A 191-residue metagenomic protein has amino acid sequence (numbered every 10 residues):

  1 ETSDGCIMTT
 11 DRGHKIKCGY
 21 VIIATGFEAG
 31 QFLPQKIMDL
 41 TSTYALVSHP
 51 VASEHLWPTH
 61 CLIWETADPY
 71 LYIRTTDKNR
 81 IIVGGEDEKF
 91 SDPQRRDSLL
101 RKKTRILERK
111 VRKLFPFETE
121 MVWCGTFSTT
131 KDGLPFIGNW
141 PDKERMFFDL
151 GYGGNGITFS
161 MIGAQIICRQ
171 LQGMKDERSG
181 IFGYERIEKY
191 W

Functional and structural regions predicted by a protein language model:
E1-C6: A conserved short coil-to-beta-strand element within the FAD-binding core of flavoproteins
I7-T9, I81-I82, F147-F148: General beta-strand recognition
D11-G13: Glycine-centered tight beta-turn/hairpin loop motif at sheet-sheet or coil-to-beta transitions
K15-I16, Y20, A24-D142: Active-site substrate-recognition segment that forms the wall of the catalytic cavity or substrate channel
P141-W191: C-terminal lid/capping helical subdomain adjacent to the catalytic/cofactor pocket in oxidative enzymes
